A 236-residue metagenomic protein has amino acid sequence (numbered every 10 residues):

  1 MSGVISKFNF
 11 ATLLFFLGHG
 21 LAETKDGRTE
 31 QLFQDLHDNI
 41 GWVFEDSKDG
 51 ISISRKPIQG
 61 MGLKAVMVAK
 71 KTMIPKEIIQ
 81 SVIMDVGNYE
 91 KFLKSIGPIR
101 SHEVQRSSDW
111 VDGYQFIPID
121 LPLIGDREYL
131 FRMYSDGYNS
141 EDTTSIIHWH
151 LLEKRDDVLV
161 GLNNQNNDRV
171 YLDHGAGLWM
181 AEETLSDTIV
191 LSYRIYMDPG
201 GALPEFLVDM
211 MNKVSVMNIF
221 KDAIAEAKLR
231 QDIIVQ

Functional and structural regions predicted by a protein language model:
M1-F10: Bacterial N-terminal signal peptides that target proteins for export
S2, L21-T24: Intrinsically disordered, low-complexity regulatory regions of eukaryotic regulatory proteins
L13-A22: Hydrophobic h-region of N-terminal signal peptides that target proteins for export in Gram-negative bacteria
E23-Q236: Eukaryotic helix-grip
